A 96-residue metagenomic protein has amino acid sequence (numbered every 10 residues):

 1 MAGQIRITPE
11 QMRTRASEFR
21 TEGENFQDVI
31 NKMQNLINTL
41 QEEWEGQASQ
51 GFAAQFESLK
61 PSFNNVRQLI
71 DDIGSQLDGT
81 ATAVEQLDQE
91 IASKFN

Functional and structural regions predicted by a protein language model:
M1-N96: Amphipathic alpha-helical hairpins/coiled-coils and adjacent low-complexity
